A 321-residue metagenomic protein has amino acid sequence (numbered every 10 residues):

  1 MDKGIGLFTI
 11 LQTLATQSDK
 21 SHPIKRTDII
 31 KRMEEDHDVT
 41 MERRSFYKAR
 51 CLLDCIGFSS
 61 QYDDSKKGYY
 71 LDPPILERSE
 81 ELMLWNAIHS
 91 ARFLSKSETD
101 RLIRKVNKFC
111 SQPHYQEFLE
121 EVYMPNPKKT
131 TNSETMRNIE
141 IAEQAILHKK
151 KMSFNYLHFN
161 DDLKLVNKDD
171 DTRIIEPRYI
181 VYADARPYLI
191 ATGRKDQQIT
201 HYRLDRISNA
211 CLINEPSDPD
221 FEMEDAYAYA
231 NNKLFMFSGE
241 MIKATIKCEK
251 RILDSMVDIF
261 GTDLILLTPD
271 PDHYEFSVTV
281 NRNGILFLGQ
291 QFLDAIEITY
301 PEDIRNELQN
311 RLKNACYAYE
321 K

Functional and structural regions predicted by a protein language model:
M1-A87, K168, N314-K321: Short, basic/aromatic recognition patches that contact phosphate-bearing ligands
S60, I180, A210, L266-L267: A structural signal for short hydrophobic beta-strand segments in well-ordered beta-sheet cores
G68-Y70, S153, Y188-I190, E275 (+1 more regions): General beta-strand recognition
R78-D162: Bulky hydrophobic/aromatic content
N126-M236, E240-T245: Core beta-strand-centered patch of the WYL/Sm-like small regulatory domain
A228-K321: Polybasic (Lys/Arg-rich)
